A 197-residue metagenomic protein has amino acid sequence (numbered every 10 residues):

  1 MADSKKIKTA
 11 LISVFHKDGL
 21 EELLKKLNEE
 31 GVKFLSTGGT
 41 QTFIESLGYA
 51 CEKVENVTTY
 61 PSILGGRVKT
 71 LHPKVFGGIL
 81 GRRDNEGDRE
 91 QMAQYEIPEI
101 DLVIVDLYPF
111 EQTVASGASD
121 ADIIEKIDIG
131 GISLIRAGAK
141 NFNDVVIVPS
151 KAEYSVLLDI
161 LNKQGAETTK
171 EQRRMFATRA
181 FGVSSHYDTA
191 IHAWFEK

Functional and structural regions predicted by a protein language model:
M1-V57: N-terminal glycine-/serine-/threonine-rich phosphate-binding loop
A2, L27, M92-Y95, A137: Structural motif
K5-K8, I97-K197: Internal alpha/beta core interface subdomains
K6-A10, P73-L80, D120: Short, basic, glycine/proline-bearing loop/turn elements
V14, R83, V148: Conserved residues at beta->alpha junctions
G19-L20, G87, I132-L134: Short glycine/serine/threonine-rich phosphate/pyrophosphate-binding segments that cradle anionic phosphate groups
K33-F34, Y60, E125-K126: Short, flexible coil/turn micro-motifs enriched in small/turn-prone residues
G39-P109: Glycine-rich nucleotide/cofactor/substrate-binding loop typically near the N-terminus or early in the first domain
